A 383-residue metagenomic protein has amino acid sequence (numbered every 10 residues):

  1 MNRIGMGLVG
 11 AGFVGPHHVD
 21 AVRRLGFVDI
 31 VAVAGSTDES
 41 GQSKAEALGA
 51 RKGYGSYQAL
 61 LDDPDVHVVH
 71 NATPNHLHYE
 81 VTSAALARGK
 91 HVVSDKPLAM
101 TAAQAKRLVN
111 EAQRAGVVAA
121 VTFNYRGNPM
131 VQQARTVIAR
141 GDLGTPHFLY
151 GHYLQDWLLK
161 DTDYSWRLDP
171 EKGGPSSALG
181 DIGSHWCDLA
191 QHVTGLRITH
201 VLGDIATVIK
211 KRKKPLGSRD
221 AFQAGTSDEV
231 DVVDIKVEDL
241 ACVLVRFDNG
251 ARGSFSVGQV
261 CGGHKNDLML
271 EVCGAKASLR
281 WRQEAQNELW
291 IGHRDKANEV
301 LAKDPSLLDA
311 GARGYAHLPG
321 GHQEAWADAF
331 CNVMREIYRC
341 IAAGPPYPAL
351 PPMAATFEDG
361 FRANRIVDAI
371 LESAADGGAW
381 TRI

Functional and structural regions predicted by a protein language model:
M1, L8, V68-H70, K106 (+3 more regions): C-terminal helix-rich "cap/oligomerization" subdomain common to oxidoreductases
M1-L48: N-terminal Rossmann-like dinucleotide-binding module
G15, Y54, N71, S94 (+4 more regions): Hydrophobic residues in well-ordered beta-strands that form the structural core
E39, L48-E111: Beta-loop-alpha module in the N-terminal Rossmann-like domain of NAD(P)-dependent dehydrogenases, especially those
G89, G116, G141, G250 (+1 more regions): Glycine-centered short loops/turns at secondary-structure junctions
R107-N124, G144-F148: Rossmann-fold dehydrogenase core element
Y125-I235, L289, G377: Predominantly a Rossmann-like dinucleotide-binding segment in NAD(P)-dependent oxidoreductases
A206, K210-N249, L270, K276-A354: C-terminal glycine/acidic-rich active-site capping loop/insertion
